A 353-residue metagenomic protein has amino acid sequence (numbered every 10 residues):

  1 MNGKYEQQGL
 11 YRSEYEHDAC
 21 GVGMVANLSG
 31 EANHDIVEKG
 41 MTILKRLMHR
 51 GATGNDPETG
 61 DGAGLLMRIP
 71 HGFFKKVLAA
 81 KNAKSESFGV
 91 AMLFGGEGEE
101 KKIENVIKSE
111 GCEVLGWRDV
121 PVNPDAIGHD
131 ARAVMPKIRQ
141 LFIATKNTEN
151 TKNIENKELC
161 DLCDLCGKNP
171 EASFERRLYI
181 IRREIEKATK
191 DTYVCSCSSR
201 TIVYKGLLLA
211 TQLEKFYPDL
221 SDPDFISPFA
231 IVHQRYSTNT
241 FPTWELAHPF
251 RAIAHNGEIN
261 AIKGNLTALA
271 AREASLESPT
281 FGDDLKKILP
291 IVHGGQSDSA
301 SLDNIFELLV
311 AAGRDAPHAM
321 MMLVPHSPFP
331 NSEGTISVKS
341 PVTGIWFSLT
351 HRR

Functional and structural regions predicted by a protein language model:
M1-R353: Conserved short alpha-helical segments that host acidic/polar catalytic motifs at enzyme active sites
